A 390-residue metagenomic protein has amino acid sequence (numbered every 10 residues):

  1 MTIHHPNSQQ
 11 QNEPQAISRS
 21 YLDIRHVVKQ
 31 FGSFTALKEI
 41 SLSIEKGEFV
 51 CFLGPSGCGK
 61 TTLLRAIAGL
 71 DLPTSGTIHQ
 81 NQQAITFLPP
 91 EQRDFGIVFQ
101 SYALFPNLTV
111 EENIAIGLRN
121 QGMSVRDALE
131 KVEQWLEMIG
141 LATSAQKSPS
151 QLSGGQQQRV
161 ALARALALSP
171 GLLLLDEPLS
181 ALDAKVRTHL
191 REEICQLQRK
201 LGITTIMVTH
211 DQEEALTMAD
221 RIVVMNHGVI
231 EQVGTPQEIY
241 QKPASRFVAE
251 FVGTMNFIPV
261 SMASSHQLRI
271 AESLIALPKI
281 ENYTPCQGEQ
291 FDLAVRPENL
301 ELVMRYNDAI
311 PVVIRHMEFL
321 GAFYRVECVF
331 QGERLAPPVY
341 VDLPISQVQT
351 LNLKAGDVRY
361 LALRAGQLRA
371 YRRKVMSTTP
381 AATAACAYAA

Functional and structural regions predicted by a protein language model:
I3-H4, M255, S265-A390: Non-catalytic connector elements of ABC transporters
F49, P90-F247: ABC ATPase nucleotide-binding domains
L53-P55: The feature captures the beta-strand-to-loop junction immediately N-terminal to the Walker
T61-L64, V160: ABC ATPase nucleotide-binding domain helices that frame the ATP-binding cleft
A68: Helix-to-loop junction immediately C-terminal to a conserved catalytic motif
G76-A84: Conserved ABC transporter NBD signature motif
